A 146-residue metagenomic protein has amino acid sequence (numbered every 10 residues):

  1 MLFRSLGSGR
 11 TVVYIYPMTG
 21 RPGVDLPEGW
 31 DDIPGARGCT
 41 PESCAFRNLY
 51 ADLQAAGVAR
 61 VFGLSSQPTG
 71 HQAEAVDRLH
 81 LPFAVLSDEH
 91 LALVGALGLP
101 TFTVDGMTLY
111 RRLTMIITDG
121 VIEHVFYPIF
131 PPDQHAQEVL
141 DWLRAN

Functional and structural regions predicted by a protein language model:
M1-N146: Chalcogenol-based redox active-site neighborhoods
